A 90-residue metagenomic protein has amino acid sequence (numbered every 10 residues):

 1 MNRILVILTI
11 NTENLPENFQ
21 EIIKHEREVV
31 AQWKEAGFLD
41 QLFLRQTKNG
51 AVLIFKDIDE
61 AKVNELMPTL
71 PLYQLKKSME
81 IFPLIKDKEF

Functional and structural regions predicted by a protein language model:
M1-F90: Conserved, structured core segments of small domains
